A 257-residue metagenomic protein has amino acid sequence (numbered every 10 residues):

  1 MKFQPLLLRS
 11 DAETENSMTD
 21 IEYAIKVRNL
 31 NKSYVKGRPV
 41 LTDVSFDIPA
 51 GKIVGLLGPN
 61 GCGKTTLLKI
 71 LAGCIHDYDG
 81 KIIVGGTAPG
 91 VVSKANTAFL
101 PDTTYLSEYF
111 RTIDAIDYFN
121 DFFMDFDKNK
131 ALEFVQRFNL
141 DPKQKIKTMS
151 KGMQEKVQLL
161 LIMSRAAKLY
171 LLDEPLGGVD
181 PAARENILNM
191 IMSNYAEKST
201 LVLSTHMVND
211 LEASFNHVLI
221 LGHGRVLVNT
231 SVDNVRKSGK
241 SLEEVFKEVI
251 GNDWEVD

Functional and structural regions predicted by a protein language model:
F3, L8, A12-D43, A50: A short, flexible loop at the N-terminus of ABC-type nucleotide-binding domains that lies
G58-G63: Walker A (P-loop) phosphate-binding loop of ABC-type ATPase nucleotide-binding domains
A72: Helix-to-loop junction immediately C-terminal to a conserved catalytic motif
D77-S93: Conserved ABC transporter NBD signature motif
D102-Q158, R165: ABC-family P-loop ATPase nucleotide-binding domains
Y170-E174, V179: Catalytic Walker B motif of ABC-type/P-loop ATPase nucleotide-binding domains
N229-T230: ABC ATPase "signature
